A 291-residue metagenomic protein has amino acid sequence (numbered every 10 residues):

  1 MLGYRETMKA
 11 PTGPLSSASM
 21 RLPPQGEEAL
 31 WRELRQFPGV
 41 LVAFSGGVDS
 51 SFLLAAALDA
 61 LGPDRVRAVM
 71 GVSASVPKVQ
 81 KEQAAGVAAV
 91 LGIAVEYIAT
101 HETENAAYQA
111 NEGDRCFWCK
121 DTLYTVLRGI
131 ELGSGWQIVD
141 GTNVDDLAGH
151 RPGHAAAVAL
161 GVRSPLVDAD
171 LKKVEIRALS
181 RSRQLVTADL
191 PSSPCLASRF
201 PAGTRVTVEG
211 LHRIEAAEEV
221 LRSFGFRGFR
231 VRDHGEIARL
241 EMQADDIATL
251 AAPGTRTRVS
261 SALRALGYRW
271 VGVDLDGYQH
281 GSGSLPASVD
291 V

Functional and structural regions predicted by a protein language model:
E6-S182, A238, G254-Y268, V273 (+1 more regions): ATP-dependent adenylation/nucleotidyltransferase module used to activate substrates
A43, C195, E241: Conserved beta-strand segments that form the floor/walls of ligand-binding pockets within enzyme and binding domains
Y124, T207-I214, A252, R256: Generic alpha-helical secondary structure
V167-K173, R177-L221, F226-R230: Mid-to-C-terminal catalytic subdomains of enzymes that bind/position adenosyl phosphate moieties or nucleic-acid
G225-H234, D274-Y278: C-terminal boundary motif of the adenylate-forming
G235, R239-A252: A short interface-forming secondary-structure element
Q279-V291: Short, low-order "capping/linker" segments at domain edges
